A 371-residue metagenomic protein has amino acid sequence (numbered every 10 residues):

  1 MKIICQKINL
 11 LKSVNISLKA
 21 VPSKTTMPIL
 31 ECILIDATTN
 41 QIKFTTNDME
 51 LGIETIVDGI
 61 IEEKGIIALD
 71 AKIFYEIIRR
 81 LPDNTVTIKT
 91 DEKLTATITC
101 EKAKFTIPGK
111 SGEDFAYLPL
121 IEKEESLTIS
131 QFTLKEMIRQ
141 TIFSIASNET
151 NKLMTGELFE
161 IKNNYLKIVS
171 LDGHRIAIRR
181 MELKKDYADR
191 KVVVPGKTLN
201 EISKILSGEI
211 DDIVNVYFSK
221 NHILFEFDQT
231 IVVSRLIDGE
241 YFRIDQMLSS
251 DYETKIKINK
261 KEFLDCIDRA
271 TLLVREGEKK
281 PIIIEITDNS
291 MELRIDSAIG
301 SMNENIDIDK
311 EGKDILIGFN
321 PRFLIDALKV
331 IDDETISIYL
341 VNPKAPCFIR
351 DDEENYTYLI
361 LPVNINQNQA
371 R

Functional and structural regions predicted by a protein language model:
M1-R371: Structural preference for solvent-exposed beta-strand-turn elements and adjacent flexible terminal/loop segments within
